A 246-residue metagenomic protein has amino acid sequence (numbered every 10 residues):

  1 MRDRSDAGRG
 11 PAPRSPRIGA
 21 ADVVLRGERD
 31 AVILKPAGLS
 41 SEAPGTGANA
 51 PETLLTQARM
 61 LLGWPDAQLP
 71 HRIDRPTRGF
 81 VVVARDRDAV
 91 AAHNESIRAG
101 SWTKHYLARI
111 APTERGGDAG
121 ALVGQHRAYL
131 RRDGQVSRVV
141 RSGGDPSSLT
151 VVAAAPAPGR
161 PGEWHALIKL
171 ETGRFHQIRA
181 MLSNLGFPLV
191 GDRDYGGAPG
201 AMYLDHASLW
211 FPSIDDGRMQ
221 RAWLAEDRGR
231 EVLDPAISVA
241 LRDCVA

Functional and structural regions predicted by a protein language model:
M1-D30, L39-S40, G159-P161, F175-A246: Pseudouridine synthases involved in rRNA/tRNA modification
R29, A37, R75-T77, E114 (+1 more regions): Short, glycine/acidic-enriched loop or turn micro-motifs at the edges of active sites
R29, W102-Y106, L122-H126, S147-L149 (+4 more regions): A generic structural signal for short beta-strands and their flanking turns/coil linkers
L39-Q57, A92, I110-W164, A180 (+1 more regions): Glycine- and acidic-residue-rich catalytic/RNA-contacting loop of pseudouridine synthases
W64-S101: Glycine/acidic-rich beta-strand-loop module
R72-R75, A157-P158, A201: A short beta-turn/loop motif at secondary-structure boundaries
A166-K169: Short histidine-centered loop motifs in beta-beta connectors
